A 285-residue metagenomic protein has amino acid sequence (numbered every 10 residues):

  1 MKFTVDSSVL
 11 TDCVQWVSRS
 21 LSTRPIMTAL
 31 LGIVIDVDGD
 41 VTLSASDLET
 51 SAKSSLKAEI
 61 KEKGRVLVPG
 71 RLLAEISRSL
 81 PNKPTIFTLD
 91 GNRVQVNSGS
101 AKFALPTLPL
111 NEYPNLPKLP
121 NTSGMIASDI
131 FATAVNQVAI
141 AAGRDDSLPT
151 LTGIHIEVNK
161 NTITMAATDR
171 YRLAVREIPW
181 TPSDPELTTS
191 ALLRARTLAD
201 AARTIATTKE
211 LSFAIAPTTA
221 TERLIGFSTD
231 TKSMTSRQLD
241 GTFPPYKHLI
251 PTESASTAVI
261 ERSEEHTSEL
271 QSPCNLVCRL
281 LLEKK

Functional and structural regions predicted by a protein language model:
M1-S268: Structural preference for solvent-exposed beta-strand-turn elements and adjacent flexible terminal/loop segments within
E264-K285: Single conserved hydrophobic/aromatic residue that forms the stacking wall/gate of nucleotide- or nucleobase-binding
